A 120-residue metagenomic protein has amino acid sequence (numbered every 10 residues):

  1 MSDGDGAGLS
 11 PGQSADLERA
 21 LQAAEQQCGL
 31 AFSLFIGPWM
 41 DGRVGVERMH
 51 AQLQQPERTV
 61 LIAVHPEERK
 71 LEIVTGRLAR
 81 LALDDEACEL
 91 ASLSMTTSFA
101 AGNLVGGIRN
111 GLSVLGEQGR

Functional and structural regions predicted by a protein language model:
M1-T59, P66-R120: A structural boundary signal for the start of the first folded domain, especially the loop/turn and N-capping region
